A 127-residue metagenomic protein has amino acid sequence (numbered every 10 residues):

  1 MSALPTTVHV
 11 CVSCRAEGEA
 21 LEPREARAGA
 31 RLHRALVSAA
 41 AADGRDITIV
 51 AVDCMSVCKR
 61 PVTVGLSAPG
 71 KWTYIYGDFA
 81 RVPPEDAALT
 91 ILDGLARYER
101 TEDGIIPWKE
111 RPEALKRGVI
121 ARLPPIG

Functional and structural regions predicted by a protein language model:
M1-L4, P125-G127: Short, low-complexity, intrinsically disordered N-terminal peptides in bacterial proteins
S2-H9, H33-V57: Immediate flanking context of iron-sulfur cluster ligation sites
T7-L21, A51-A68: Local cysteine-cluster metal-coordination motifs and their immediate loop/turn environment, predominantly Fe-S cluster
A20-G29: Glycine- and acidic-residue-enriched helix-capping/strand-helix junction motifs
A28, L32, L36, V50 (+4 more regions): Amphipathic alpha-helical interface surfaces
A30-I47, A68, F79-L89: Ferredoxin-type iron-sulfur electron-transfer modules in oxidoreductases and energy-metabolism complexes
K59-R60, G65-K71, L92-G127: Short flanking/linker segments adjacent to small metal-binding domains or redox-active Cys/His motifs
Y76: Canonical phosphoinositide-binding patch of PH/PH-like domains
